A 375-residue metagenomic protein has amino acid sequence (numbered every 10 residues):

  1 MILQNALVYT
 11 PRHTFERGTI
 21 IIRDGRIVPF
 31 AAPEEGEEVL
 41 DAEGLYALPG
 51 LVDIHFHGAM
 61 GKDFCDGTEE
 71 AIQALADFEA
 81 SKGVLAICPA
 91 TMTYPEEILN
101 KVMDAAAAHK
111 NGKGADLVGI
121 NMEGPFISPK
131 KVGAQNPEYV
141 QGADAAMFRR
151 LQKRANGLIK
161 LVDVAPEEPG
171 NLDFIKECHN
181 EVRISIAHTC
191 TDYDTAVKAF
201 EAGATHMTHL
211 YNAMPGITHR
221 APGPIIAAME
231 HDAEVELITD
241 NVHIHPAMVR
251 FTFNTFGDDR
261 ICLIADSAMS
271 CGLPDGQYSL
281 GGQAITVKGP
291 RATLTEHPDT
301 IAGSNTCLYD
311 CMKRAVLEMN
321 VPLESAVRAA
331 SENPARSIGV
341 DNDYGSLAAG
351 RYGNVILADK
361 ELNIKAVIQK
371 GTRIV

Functional and structural regions predicted by a protein language model:
M1-L48: Histidine-rich, glycine-flanked metal-binding segment
A6, R336, S346-V375: C-terminal cap of metal-dependent C-N hydrolases
G44, H55, M122, C178 (+3 more regions): Conserved, mostly hydrophobic/aromatic
Y46, I54, F64-D116, E138-R154 (+1 more regions): Alpha-helical scaffold segments that flank or form the walls of functional sites
H57, Q73-V102, A115-S128, A155-E167 (+4 more regions): Divalent metal-dependent hydrolysis catalytic cores, especially in the metallo-beta-lactamase
D77-C88, S128-N156, K198-L210, A221-E234 (+1 more regions): Active-site gating loops and adjacent loop-to-helix segments of metal-dependent hydrolytic enzymes
R149, K153-P274: Active-site core of metal-dependent hydrolases
P224-V235, F253-A265, C271-R351, V355-L357: His/Asp/Glu-enriched, well-ordered alpha-helical/loop segment that forms or immediately abuts the divalent-metal
